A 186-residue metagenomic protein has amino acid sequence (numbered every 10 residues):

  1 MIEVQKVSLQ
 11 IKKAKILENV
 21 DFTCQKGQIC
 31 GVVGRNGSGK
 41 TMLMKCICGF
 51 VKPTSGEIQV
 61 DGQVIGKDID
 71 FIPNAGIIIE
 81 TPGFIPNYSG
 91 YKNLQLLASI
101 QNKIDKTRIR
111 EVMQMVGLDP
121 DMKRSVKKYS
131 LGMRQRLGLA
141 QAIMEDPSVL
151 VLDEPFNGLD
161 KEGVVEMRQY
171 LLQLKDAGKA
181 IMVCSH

Functional and structural regions predicted by a protein language model:
V33-R35: The feature captures the beta-strand-to-loop junction immediately N-terminal to the Walker
C48: Helix-to-loop junction immediately C-terminal to a conserved catalytic motif
G56-F71: Conserved ABC transporter NBD signature motif
Q95, K106-D121: Conserved ABC ATPase "signature" region
L150-E154: Catalytic Walker B motif of ABC-type/P-loop ATPase nucleotide-binding domains
K161-G163: Helix N-cap at the start of a conserved alpha-helix in ABC-type nucleotide-binding domains
